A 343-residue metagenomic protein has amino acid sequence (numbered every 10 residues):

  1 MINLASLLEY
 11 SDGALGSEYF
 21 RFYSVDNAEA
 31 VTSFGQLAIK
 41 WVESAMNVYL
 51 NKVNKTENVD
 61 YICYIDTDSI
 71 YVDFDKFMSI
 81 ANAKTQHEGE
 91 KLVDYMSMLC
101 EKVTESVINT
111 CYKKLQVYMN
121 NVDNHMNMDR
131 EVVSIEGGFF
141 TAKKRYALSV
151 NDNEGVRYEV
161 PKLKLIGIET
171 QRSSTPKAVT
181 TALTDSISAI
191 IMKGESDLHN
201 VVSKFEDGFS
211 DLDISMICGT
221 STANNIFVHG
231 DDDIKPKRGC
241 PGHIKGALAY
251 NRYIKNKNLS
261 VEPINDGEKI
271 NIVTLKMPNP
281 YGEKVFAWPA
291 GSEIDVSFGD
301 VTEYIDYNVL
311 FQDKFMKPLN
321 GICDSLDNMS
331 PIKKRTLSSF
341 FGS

Functional and structural regions predicted by a protein language model:
M1, S24, T32-I65, V72-S343: DNA-dependent DNA polymerase catalytic subunits
M1-F20: Active-site cores of enzymes that catalyze phosphoryl transfer or operate on phosphate-rich substrates
D12-E18, I62-Y71: Core alpha/beta catalytic barrel or barrel-like domain that forms the active/cofactor pocket in diverse metabolic
S17-A30: Inter-lobe coupling/hinge region of RecA-like P-loop helicase motors
